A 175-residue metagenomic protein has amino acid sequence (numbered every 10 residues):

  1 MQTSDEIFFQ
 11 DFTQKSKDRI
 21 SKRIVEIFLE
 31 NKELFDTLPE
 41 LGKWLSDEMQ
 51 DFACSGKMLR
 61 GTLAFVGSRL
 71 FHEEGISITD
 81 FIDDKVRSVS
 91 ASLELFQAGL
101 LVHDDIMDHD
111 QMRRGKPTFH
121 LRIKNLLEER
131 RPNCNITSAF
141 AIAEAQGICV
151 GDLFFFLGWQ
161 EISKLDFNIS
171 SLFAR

Functional and structural regions predicted by a protein language model:
M1-S92, A98, V102, I106-F140: Conserved N-terminal diphosphate/IPP-binding helix and adjacent helical/loop segment of trans-prenyltransferase domains
Q14, D18, I148, D152 (+1 more regions): Electropositive phosphate-/nucleotide-binding environments in soluble metabolic enzymes
L59-F65, E94, I148-Q160: Well-ordered alpha-helical segments within folded domains of soluble proteins
L70-I82, W159-R175: Inter-helical turn/loop segments and adjacent helix faces that build the functional surface of alpha-helical bundle
Q111, G115, V150, I169: Short acidic-hydrophobic sequence patches enriched in Asp/Glu that either
I142-G147: A short glycine-threonine-serine/GTX helix/turn-capping micro-motif
